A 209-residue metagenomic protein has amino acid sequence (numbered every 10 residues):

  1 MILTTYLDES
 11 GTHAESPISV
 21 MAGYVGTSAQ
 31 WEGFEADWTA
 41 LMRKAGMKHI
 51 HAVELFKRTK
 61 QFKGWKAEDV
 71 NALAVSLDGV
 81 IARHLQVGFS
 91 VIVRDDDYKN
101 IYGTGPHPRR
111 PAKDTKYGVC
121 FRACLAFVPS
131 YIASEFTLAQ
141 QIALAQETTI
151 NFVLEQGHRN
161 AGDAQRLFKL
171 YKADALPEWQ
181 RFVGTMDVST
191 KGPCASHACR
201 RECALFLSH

Functional and structural regions predicted by a protein language model:
M1-H209: Phosphate-ester processing/binding pockets and catalytic centers
